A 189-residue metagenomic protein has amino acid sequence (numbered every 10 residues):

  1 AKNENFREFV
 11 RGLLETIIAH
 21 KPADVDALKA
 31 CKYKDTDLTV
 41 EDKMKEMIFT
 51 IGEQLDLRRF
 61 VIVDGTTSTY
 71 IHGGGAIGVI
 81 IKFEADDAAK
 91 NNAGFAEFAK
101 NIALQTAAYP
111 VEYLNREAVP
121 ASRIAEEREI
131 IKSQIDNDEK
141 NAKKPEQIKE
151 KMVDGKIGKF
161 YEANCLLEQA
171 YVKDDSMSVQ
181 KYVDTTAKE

Functional and structural regions predicted by a protein language model:
A1-E189: N-terminal assembly/interaction segments in proteins that build large macromolecular machines
